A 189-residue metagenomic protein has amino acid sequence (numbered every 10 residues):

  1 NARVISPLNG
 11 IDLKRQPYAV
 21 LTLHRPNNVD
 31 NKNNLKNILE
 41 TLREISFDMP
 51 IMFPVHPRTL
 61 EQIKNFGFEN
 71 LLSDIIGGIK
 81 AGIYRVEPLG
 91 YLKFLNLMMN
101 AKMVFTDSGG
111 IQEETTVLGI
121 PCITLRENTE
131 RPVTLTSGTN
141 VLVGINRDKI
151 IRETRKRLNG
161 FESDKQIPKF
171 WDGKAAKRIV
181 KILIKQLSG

Functional and structural regions predicted by a protein language model:
N1-I51, T59-G189: Nucleotide-activated sugar donor-binding and catalytic core shared by glycosyltransferases and related lipid-linked
H56: Conserved C-terminal portion of the radical SAM core fold that forms the substrate/S-adenosylmethionine-binding
